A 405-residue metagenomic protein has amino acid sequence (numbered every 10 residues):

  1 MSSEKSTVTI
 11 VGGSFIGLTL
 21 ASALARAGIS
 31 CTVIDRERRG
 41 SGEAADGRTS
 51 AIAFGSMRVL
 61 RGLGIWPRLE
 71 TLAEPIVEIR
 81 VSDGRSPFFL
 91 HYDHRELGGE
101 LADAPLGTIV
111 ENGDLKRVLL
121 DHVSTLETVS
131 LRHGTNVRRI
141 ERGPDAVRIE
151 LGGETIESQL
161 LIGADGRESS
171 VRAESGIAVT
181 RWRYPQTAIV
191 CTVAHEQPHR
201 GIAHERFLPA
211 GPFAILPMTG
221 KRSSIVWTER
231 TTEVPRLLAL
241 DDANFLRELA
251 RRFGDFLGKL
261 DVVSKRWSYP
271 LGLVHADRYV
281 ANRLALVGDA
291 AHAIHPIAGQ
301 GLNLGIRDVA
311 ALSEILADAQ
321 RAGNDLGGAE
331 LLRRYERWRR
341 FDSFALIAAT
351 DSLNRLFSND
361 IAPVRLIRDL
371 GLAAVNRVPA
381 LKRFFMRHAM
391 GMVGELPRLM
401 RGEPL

Functional and structural regions predicted by a protein language model:
S2-E4, L69-E174, W182-T187, D242: Conserved N-terminal helical subregion
T7-V33: N-terminal Rossmann-like FAD-binding beta1-loop-alpha1 element of flavoenzymes
I16, R39, E168: Conserved Rossmann-like nucleotide-cofactor binding loop
A25-G47: Glycine-rich FAD pyrophosphate-binding loop
G47-G84: N-terminal FAD cofactor-binding segment of flavoenzymes
L60, A146-R148, G152-T155, L160-L271 (+1 more regions): Conserved FAD-binding catalytic core of PHBH/FMO-like flavoproteins
P235-A329: FAD/FMN-dependent oxidoreductases across multiple families
E314-L405: C-terminal helical "tail/cap" subdomain of flavin- and related membrane-associated enzymes
